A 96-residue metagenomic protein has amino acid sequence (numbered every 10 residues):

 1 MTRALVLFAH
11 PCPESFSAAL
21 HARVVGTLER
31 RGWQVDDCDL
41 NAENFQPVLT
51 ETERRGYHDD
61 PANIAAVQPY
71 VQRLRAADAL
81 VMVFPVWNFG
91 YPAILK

Functional and structural regions predicted by a protein language model:
M1-K96: N-terminal beta1-alpha1-beta2 submodule of the flavodoxin-like/Rossmannoid cofactor-binding fold
